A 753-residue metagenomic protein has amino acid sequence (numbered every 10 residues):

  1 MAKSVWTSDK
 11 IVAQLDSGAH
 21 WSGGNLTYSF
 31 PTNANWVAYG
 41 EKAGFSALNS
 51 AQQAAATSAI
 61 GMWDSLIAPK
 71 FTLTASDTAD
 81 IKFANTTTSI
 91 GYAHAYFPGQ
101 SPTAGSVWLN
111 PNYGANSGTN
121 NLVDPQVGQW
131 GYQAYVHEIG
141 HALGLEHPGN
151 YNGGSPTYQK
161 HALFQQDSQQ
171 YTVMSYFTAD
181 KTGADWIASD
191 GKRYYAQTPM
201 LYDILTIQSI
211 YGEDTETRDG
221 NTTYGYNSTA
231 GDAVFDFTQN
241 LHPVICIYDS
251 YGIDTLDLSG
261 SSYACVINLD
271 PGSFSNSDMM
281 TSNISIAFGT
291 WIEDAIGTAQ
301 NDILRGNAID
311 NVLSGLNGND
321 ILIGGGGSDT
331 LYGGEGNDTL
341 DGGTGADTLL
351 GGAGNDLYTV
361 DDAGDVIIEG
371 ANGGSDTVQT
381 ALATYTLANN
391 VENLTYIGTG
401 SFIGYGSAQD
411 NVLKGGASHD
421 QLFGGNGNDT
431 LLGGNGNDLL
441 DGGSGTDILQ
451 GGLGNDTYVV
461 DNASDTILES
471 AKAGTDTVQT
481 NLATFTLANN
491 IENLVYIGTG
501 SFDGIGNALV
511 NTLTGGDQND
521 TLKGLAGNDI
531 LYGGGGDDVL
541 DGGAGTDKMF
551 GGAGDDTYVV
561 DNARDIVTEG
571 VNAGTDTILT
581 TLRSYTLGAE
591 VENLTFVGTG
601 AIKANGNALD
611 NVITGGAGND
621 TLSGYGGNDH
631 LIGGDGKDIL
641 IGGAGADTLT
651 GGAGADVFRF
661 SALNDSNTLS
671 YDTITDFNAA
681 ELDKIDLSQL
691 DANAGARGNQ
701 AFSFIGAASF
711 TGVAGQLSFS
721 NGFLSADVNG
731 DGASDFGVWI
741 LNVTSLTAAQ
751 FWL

Functional and structural regions predicted by a protein language model:
M1-A299: Zinc-dependent metalloendopeptidases
N25-W36, Q159-D167, T172, F177-W186 (+12 more regions): GD-rich hexapeptide-repeat beta-solenoids
F30-N33, N85-T88, P111-G114, G260-S262 (+8 more regions): Secondary-structure transition/turn motif
D77-N85, E146-Y171, F177, G183 (+9 more regions): Acidic glycine/aspartate-rich repeat arrays in secreted/surface proteins
Y132, D167, M200, N240 (+13 more regions): Active-site-proximal structural scaffolding
H161-F164, V244-I247, L349, L449 (+4 more regions): Short, surface-exposed beta-strand/loop micro-motifs that present aromatic residues
D257, D294-I296, I303-R305, V312-N317 (+38 more regions): Short beta-strand elements of solenoid repeat domains
G297, G306, G730-G732: Residues in Ca2+-coordinating acidic/glycine-rich loops
